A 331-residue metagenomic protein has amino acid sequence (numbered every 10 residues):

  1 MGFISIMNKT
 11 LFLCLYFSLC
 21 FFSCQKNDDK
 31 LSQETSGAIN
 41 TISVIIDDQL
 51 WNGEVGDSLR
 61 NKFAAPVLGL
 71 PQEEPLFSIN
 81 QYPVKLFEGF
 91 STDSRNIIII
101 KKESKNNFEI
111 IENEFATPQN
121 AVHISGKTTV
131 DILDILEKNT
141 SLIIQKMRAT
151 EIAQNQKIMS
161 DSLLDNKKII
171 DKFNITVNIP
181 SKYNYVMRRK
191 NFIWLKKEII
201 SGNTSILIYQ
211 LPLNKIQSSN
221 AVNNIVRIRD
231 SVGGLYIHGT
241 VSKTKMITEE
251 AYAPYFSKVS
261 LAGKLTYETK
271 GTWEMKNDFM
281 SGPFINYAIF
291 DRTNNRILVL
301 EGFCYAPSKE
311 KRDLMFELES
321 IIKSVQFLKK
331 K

Functional and structural regions predicted by a protein language model:
N8-Y16: Sec-dependent signal peptide recognition, specifically the positively charged N-region followed immediately by
C20-S23: C-terminal motif of bacterial Sec signal peptides marking the signal peptidase cleavage site
N27-Q119: Start-of-domain marker
D28-D29, Q49, P180-H238, K276: Secretory pathway targeting signatures of secreted, lumenal, and periplasmic proteins
D29-K30, Y82-D131, G234-N294, K309: Signature of long, low-cysteine stretches enriched in small and polar/charged residues
N52, N61, S160-M187: N-terminal "mature-domain start" segment
N120-T128, S205-Q210, R296-Y305: Short, well-ordered beta-strand elements
D134-Q156, N295-K331: Surface-exposed amphipathic alpha-helical segments
